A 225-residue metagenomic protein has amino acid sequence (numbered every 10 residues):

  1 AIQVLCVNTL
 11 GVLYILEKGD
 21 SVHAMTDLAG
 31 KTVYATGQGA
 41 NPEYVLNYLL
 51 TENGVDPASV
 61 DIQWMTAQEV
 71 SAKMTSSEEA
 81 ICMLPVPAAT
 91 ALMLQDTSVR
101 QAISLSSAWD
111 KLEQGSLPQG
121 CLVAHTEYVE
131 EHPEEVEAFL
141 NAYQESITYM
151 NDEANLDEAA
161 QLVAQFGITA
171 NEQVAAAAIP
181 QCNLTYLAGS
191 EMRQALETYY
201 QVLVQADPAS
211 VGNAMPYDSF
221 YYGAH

Functional and structural regions predicted by a protein language model:
A1-V55, I62, V86, Q101-S104: Short, glycine-/small- and polar/acidic-enriched structural segments that line small-molecule recognition paths
G11, A29, P118-G120, P216: Residues that flank catalytic or metal-binding motifs in active/ligand-binding sites
D27, A72-K73, A91, A178 (+1 more regions): Well-formed, non-transmembrane alpha-helical positions, independent of function
G30, S107-G115, L184-M192: Short, solvent-exposed loop/beta-turn-alpha elements that line the ligand-binding surface or hinge of extracytoplasmic
T51-T66, K73, E78-E79, S98 (+1 more regions): A local structural motif
Q63, E69-L162: Pocket-lining segment of extracytoplasmic ligand-binding domains
V129-A206: Secondary-structure end/capping motifs
E197-H225: Conserved C-terminal helix/tail region of periplasmic/extracytoplasmic solute-binding proteins
